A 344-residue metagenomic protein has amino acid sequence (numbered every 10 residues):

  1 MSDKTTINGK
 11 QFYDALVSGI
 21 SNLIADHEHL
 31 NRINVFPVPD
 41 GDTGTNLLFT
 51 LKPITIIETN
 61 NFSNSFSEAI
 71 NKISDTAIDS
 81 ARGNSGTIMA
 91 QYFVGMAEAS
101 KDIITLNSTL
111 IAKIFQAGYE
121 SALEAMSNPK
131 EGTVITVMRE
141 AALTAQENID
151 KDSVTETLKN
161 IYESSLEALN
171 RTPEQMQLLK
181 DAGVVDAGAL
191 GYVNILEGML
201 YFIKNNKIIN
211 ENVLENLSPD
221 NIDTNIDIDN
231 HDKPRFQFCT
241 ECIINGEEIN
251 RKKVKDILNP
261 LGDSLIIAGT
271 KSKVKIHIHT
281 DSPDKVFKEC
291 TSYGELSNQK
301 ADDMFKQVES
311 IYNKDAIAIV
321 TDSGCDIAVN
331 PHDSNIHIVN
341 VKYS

Functional and structural regions predicted by a protein language model:
M1-S344: N-terminal loops that bind phosphate or other acidic moieties and the adjacent beta-alpha structural core
